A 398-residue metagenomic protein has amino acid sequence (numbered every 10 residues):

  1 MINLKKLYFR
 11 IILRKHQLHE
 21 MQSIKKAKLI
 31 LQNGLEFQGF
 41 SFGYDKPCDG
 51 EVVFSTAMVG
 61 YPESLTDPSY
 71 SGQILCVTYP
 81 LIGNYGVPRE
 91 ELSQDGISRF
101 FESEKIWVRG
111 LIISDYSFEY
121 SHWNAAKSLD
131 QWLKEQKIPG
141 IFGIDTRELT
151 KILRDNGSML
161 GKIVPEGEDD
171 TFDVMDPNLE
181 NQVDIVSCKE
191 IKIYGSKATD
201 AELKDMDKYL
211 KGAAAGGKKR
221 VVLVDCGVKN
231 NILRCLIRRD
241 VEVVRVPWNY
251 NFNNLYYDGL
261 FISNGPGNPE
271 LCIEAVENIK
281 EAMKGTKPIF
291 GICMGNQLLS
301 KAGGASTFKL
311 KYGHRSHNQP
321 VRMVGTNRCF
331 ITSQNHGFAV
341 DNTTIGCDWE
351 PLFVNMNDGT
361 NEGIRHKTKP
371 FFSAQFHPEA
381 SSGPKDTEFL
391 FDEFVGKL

Functional and structural regions predicted by a protein language model:
H19-N249, P269, S381, V395-L398: RNA-binding accessory domains that recognize and position tRNA/RNA substrates
P139, R220, P288-F290, S306 (+1 more regions): Proline-centered loop/turn at the N-terminus of a beta-strand
R220-D225, T332-S333, F372-F376: Active-site-proximal beta-strand elements of phosphoester/diester hydrolases
R220-K284, G291, L298: Phosphate-binding active sites in nucleotide-utilizing proteins
S263-N342, G383-E393: Cysteine-nucleophile active-site neighborhood
R328-K369: Catalytic beta-strand/loop cores that center a nucleophilic Ser/Cys/Thr and support acyl-enzyme chemistry
G363-L398: A glycine-centered loop/beta-turn motif at secondary-structure junctions
